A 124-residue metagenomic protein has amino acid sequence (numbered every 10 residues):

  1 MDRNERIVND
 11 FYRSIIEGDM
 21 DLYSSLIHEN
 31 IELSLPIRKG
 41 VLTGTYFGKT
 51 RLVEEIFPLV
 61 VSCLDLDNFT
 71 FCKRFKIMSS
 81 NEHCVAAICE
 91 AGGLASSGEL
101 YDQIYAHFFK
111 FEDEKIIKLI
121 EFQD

Functional and structural regions predicted by a protein language model:
M1-E29: Short, low-complexity N-terminal intrinsically disordered segments enriched in polar/charged residues
E5, N9, V53-P58, I88: Generic alpha-helical structural signal
V8, I31, P36, V85-A87 (+1 more regions): Hydrophobic aliphatic residue packing
Y12-I15, T45, K76-I77, L94: Extended, non-catalytic scaffold segments that flank or surround catalytic motifs
H28-M78: A solvent-exposed, acidic/Ser-Thr-rich amphipathic alpha-helical stretch
V61-D124: A beta-strand edge to alpha-helix "cap/lid" segment located at domain peripheries
